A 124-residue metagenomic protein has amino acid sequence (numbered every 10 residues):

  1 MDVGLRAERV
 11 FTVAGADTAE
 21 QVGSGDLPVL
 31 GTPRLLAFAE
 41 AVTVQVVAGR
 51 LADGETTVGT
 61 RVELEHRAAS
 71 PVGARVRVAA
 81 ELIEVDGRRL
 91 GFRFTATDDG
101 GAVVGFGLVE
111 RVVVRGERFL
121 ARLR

Functional and structural regions predicted by a protein language model:
M1-G31: Catalytic strand-loop segment that frames the active site of acyl-thioester-processing enzymes
A7-F11, V62-H66, A80, F94 (+1 more regions): A structural signal for short, well-ordered beta-strand segments
V13-G15, A68, V113-R115: Non-catalytic surface loops within mature trypsin-like serine protease
P33-L36: Conserved N-terminal beta-strand and adjoining loop/helix that marks the start of the Nudix/MutT-like hydrolase domain
V44-R77: Hydrophobic beta-strand-centered segment that forms part of the acyl-chain substrate-binding groove
P71-V72, L82-R124: HotDog/MaoC-like acyl-thioester-processing domains
